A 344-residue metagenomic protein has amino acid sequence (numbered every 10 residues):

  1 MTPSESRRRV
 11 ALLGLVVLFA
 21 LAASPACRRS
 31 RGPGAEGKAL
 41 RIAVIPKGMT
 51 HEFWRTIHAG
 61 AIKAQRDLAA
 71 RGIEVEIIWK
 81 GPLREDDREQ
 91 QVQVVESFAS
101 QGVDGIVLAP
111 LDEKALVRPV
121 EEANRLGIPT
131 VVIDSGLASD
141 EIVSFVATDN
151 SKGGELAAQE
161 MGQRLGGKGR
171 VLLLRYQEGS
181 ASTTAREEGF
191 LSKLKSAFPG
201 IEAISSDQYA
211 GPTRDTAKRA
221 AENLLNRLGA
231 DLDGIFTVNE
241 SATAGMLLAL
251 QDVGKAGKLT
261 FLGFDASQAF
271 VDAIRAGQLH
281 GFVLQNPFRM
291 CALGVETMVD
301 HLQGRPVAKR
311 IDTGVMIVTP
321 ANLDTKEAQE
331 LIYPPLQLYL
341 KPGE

Functional and structural regions predicted by a protein language model:
M1-T2, L21-A22, L40: Helix-centric, low-specificity signal for extended rod-like, repetitive segments
T2-L13: Bacterial N-terminal signal peptides that target proteins for export
S4-S6, S24-R28: Intrinsically disordered, low-complexity regions enriched in serine, threonine, proline and polar/charged residues
L13-A22: Bacterial N-terminal signal peptides
C27-E344: A residue-level marker of the well-folded mature domains of exported/periplasmic proteins
